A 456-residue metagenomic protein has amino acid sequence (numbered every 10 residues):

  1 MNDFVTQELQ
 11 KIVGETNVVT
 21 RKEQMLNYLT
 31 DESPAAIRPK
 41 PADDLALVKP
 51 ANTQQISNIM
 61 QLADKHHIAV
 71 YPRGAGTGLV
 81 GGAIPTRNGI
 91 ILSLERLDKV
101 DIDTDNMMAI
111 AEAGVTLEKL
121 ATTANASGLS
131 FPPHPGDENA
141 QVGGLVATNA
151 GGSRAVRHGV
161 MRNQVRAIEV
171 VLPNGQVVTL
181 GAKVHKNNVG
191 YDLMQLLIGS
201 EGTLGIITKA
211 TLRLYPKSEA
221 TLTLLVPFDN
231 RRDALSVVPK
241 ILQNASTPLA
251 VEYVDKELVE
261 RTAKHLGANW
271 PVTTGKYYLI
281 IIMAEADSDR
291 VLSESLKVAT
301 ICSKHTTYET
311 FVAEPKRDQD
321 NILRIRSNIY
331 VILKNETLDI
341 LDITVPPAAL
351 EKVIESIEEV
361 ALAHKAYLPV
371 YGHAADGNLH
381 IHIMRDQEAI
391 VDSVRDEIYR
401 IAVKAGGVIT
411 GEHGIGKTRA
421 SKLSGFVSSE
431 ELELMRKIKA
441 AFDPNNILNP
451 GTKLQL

Functional and structural regions predicted by a protein language model:
M1-A35, K65-I68, I301-R317, K404-I409 (+1 more regions): N-terminal accessory segments
M1-Q61, G78-M107, L258-A268, K316-I340 (+1 more regions): N-terminal flexible segment immediately upstream of the FAD-binding catalytic core in FAD-dependent oxidoreductases
T20-D31, P216, P227, L235-E397 (+2 more regions): C-terminal substrate-recognition/cap domain of FAD-linked oxidoreductases
L79-G82, Y253-A263, F311-R324, G411-G425 (+1 more regions): Short proline/glycine- and acidic-rich turn/helix-capping motifs at secondary-structure junctions
K99-D103, M107-E252: FAD-binding subdomain of flavoenzyme oxidoreductases
Q176, A420-L456: Activity-critical C-terminal alpha-helical subdomain
